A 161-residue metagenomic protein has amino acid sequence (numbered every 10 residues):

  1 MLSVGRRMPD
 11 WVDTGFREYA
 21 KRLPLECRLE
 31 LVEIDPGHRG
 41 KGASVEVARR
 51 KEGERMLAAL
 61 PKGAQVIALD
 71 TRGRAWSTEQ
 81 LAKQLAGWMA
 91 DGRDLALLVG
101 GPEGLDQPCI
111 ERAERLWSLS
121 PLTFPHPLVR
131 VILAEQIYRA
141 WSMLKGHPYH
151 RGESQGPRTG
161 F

Functional and structural regions predicted by a protein language model:
M1, I67, G100, L133: Conserved RecA-like P-loop NTPase ATPase core
M1-L23: N-terminal beta1-alpha1 ligand-phosphate binding loop
L2, V32, I67, R115-W117: Hydrophobic/aromatic beta-strand patches that form the interior of the parallel beta-sheet core in alpha/beta enzyme
G5-D10, R72-G73, T123: Short histidine/acidic/glycine/proline-rich micro-motifs that form metal- and phosphate-coordinating active-site loops
D13-A20, R50-G53, Q107-I110: Short, surface-exposed alpha-helical segments at coil->helix boundaries
C27-A96: S-adenosyl-L-methionine/SAH cofactor-binding core of RNA-modifying enzymes
A75-S77, L85-R130: A glycine-rich beta-strand to alpha-helix segment that forms a phosphate/ribose-binding loop at ligand/cofactor sites
Q107-Q155, G160-F161: Structured adenosyl-cofactor binding patch, chiefly the S-adenosyl-L-methionine
